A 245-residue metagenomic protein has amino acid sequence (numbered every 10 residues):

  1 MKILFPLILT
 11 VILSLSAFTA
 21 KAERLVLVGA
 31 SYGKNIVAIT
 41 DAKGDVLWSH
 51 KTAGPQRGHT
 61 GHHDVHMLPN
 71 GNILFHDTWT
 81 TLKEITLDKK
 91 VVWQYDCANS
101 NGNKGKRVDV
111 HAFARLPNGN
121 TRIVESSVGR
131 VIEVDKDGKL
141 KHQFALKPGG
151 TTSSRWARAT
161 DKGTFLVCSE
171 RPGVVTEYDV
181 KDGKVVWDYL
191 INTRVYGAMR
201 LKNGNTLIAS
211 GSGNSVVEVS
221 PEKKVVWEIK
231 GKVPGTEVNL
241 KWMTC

Functional and structural regions predicted by a protein language model:
F5-P6, T151: Generic early N-terminus positional signal peaking at residue ~5-7
P6-S16: Bacterial N-terminal signal peptides
K21-C245: Histidine-/acidic-rich catalytic cores in large beta-rich domains
